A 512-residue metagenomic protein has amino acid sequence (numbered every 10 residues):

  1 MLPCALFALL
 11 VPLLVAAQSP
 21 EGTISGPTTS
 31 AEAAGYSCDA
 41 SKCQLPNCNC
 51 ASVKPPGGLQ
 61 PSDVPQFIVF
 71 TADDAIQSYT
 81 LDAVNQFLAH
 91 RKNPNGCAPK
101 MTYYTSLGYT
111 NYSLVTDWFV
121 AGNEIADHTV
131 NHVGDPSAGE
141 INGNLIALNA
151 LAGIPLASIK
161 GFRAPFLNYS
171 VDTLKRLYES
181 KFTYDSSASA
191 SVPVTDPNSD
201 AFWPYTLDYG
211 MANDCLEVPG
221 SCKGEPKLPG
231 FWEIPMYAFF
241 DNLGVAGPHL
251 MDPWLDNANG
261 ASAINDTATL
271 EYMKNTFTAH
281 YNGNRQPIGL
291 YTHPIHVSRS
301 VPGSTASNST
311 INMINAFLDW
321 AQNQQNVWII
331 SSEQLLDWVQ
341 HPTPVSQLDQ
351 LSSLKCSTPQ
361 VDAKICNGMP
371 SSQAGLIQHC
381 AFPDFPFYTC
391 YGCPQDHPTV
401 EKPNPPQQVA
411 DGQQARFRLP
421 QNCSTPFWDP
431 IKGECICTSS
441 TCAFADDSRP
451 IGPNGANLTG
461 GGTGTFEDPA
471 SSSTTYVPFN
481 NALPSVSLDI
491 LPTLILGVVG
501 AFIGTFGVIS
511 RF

Functional and structural regions predicted by a protein language model:
L2-A17, L494-G504: Cleavable N-terminal signal peptides of Sec/SRP-targeted secreted and luminal proteins
A17-S41, P46, D349-L488: Fungal extracellular Ser/Thr-rich, low-complexity intrinsically disordered regions
G22-A126, N131-G134, E140, A147-E179 (+16 more regions): Active-site beta->alpha N-cap acidic-glycine motif
E124, T183, G230-W232, W328: Conserved beta-strand segments of alpha/beta enzyme cores
Y184-D214: Substrate-binding surface in catalytic domains of secreted glycosidases
P204-H280, P287: Aromatic-lined glycan-binding groove of carbohydrate-active enzymes
I311-Q350, C356, D489-A501: Extended hydrophobic/aromatic segments used for targeting, binding, or gating
N481-F512: Cleavable C-terminal sorting propeptides in eukaryotic secreted/cell-surface proteins
